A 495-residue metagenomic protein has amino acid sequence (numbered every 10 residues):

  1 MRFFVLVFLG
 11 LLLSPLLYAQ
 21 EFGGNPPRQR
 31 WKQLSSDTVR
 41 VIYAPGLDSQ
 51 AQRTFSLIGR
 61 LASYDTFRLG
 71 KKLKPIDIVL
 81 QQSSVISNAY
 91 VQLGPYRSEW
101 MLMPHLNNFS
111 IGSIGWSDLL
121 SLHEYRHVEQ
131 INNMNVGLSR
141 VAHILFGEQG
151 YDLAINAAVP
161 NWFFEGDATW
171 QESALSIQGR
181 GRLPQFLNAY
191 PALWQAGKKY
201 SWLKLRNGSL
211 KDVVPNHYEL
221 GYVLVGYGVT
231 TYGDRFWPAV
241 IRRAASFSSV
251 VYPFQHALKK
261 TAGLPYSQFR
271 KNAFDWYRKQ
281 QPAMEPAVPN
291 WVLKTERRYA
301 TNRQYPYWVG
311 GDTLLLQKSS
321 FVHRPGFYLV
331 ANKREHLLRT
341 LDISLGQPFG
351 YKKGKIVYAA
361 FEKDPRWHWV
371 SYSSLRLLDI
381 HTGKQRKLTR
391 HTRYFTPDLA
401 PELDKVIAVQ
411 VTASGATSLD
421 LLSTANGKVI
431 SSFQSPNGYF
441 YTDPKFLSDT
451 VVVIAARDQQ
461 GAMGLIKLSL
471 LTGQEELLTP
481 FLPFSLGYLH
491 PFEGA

Functional and structural regions predicted by a protein language model:
A19-A154, P160, P253: Juxtacatalytic substrate-recognition/specificity segment
E21-P26, Y96, S113-L120, N133-G226 (+2 more regions): Acidic/His/Gly-enriched intrinsically disordered linker/tail segments that often contain short helix/coil "MoRF-like"
F22-G24, R30-Q33, V240-R242, S246-P348 (+3 more regions): Beta/coil-rich, acidic/histidine-enriched accessory regions frequently appended to metallopeptidases
G181, Q185, K318-F327, R339-G346 (+6 more regions): A flexible loop/linker signature enriched in serine peptidases of the S9 family
W291-R298, R334-T340, K384-T389, K428-Q434 (+1 more regions): A short beta-strand motif characteristic of beta-propeller blades
P306-G310, P348-K355, P397-K405, D443-V451 (+1 more regions): Blade-terminus and WD-like Trp-Asp/Gly-His loop motifs, strongest in beta-propeller folds
A331-K333, D379-G383, S423-G427, S469-G473: Short loop/turn segments that connect beta-strands within beta-propeller blades
